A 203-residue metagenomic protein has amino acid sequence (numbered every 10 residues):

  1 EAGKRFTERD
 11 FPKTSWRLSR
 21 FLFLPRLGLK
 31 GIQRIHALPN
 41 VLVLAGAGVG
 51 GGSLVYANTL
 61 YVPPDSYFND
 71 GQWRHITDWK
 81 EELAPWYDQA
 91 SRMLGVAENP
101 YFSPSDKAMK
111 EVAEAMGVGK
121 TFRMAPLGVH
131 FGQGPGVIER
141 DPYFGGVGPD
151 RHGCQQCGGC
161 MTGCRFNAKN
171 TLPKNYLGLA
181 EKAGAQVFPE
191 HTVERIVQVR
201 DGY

Functional and structural regions predicted by a protein language model:
E1-G71, H75-E81: N-terminal glycine-rich phosphate/pyrophosphate-binding loop and immediately adjacent elements
A2, T59, A125-L127, T192: Proline- and acidic/polar-enriched loop/turn elements at helix boundaries
K4, K182-G184, D201: Mid-to-C-terminal "cap/lid" subdomains and adjacent gly/pro-rich loops that border and regulate access to redox
K13-W16, G136-P142, G202-Y203: Short low-complexity, flexible loop/linker segments enriched in glycine and/or proline with clustered acidic
N40, E190-V193: Conserved beta-strand residues within beta-sheet cores
D78-E190: Conserved redox-cofactor binding core of oxidoreductases
R195-Y203: Conserved beta-strand-loop-beta-strand element in the redox core of flavoprotein oxidoreductases
